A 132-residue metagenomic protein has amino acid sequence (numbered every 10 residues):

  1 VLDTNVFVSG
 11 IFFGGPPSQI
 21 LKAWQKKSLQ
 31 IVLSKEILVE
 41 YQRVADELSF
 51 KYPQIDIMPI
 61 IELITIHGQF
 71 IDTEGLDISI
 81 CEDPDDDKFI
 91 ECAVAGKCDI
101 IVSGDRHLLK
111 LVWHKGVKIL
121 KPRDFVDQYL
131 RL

Functional and structural regions predicted by a protein language model:
L2, G14-D46: PIN/NYN-family metal-dependent endoribonuclease catalytic core
D3-T4, L33-S34, G104-D105, K121-P122: A secondary-structure boundary/capping signal
G15, V32, I55, I80 (+1 more regions): Residues at secondary-structure transition points
F50-K51: Membrane interface segments of multi-pass transport proteins and intramembrane proteases
Q54-T65: Short, well-structured alpha-helical segments
I66-I100, R106: Active-site neighborhoods of divalent-metal-dependent phosphate/nucleic-acid chemistry enzymes
G96, R106-L132: Acidic, PIN/NYN-like endoribonuclease modules and their adjacent C-terminal/linker elements
